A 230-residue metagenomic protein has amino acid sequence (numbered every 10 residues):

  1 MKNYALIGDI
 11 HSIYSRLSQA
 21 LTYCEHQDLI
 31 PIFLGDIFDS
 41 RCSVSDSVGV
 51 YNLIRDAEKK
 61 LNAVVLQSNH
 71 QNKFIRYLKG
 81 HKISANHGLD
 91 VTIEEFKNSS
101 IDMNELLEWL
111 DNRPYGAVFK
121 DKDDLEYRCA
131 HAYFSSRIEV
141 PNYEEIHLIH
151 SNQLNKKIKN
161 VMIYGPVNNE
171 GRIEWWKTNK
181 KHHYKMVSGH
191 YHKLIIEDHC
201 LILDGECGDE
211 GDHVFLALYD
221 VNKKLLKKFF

Functional and structural regions predicted by a protein language model:
M1, H26-I30, K60-N62, D124-E126 (+1 more regions): A general structural motif
M1-Y51: N-terminal active-site segment of His-dependent metallophosphoesterases
I7-G8, P31-G35, V64-N69, A130 (+3 more regions): Active-site neighborhood of phospho(di)ester-bond hydrolases with catalytic His/Asp-centered motifs
S12, F38-D39, Q71-N72, Y133-R137 (+2 more regions): Short, solvent-exposed loop/turn segments at secondary-structure junctions
L17-S18, C42-D46, I75-L78, A132 (+2 more regions): A short acidic (Asp/Glu
S40-R128, S151-K156: Active-site neighborhood of divalent metal-dependent phosphoester bond hydrolases
D102-L194: His/acidic metal-ligating clusters that form di-metal
G165-F229: Conserved beta-sheet core of the metallophosphoesterase superfamily
